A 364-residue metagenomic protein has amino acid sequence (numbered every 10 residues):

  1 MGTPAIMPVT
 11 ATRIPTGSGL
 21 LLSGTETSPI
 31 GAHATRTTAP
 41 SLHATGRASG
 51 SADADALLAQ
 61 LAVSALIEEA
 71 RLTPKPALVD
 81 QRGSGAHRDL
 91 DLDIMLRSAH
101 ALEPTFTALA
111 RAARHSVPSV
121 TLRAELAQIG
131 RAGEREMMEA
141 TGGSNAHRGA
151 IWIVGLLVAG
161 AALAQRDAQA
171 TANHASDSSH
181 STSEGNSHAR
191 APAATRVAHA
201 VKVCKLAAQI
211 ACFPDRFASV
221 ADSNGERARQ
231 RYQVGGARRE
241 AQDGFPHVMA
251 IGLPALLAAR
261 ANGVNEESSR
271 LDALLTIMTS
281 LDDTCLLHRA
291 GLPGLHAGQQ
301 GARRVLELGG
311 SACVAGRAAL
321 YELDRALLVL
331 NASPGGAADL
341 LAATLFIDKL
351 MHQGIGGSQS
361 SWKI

Functional and structural regions predicted by a protein language model:
G2-T25, G31, R36-V117, R123 (+4 more regions): Phosphate-rich cofactor/ligand-interacting catalytic cores and adjacent structured alpha/beta frameworks
F106-L163: Long, hydrophobic/aromatic-enriched structural stretches that serve as scaffold segments
L126-G142, G316-V329, D348: Short, hydrophobic/aliphatic alpha-helical segments
H180-N186: Long intrinsically disordered, low-complexity regions that are acidic and Ser/Thr-rich
